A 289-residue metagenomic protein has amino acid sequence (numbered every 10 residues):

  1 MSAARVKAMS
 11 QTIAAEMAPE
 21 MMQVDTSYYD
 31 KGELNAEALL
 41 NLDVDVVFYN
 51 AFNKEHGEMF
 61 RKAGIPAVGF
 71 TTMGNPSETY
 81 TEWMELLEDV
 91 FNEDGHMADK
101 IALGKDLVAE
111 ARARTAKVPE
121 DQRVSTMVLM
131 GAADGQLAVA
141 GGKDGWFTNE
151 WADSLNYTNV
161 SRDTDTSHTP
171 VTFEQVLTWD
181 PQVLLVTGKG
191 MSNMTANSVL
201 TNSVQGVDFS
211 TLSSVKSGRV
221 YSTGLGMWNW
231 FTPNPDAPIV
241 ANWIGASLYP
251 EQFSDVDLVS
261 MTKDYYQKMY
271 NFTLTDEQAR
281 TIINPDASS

Functional and structural regions predicted by a protein language model:
M1-L42, V46-F52: A short, structured surface patch at a secondary-structure boundary
S2, V24, A63-I65, L155 (+1 more regions): Short, structured coil segments at secondary-structure junctions
K7-S10, D30, V46-N50, P66-T71 (+5 more regions): Structural recognition of the beta-strand scaffold that forms the well-ordered cores of secreted hydrolase catalytic
I13-A15, A140-S167: Alpha-helical, coiled-coil/dimerization segments enriched in small aliphatic residues
N53-K62, K189-S203: A ligand-binding cleft/hinge motif common to bilobed small-molecule-binding domains
H56-Q136, S161-R162, V215-D286: Extracytoplasmic substrate-binding proteins
D94, A109, D134-G135, G141-G142 (+4 more regions): A residue-level marker of the well-folded mature domains of exported/periplasmic proteins
F147-T148, V160-Q175, D180-V199, F209: Pocket-lining segment of extracytoplasmic ligand-binding domains
